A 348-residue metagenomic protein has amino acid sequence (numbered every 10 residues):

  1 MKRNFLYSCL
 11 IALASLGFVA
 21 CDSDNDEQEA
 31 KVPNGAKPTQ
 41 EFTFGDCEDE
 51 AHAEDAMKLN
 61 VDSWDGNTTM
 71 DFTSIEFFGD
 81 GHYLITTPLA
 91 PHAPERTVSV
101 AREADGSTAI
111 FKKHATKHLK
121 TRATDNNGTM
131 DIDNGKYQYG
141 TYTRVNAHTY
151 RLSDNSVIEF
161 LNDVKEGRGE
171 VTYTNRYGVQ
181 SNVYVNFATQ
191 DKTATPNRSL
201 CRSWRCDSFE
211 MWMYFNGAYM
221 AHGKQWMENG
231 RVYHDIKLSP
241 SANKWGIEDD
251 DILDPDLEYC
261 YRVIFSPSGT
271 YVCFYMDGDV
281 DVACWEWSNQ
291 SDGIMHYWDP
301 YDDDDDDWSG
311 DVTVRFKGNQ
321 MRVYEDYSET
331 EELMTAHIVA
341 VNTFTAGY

Functional and structural regions predicted by a protein language model:
M1-C9: Bacterial N-terminal signal peptides that target proteins for export
N4, S23-T149, V164, R168-E170 (+3 more regions): Acidic/polar, low-complexity intrinsically disordered N-terminal segments immediately downstream of a Sec signal
I11-L13: Repetitive helical segments and hydrophobic/amphipathic motifs
L16-A20: C-terminal motif of bacterial Sec signal peptides marking the signal peptidase cleavage site
D22-E27, Y301-D305: Acidic, Ser/Thr-interspersed intrinsically disordered low-complexity regions
E50-D80, C206-P267, Y297-D306: Short, solvent-exposed loop/hinge segments that bridge or flank secondary-structure elements
L84-K165, W212, K237-T343: Contiguous, well-ordered beta-strand patches that form the walls/edges of small beta-barrel/beta-sandwich domains
T172-S208, C284-W287, E325-Y348: Edge beta-strand at a domain terminus
